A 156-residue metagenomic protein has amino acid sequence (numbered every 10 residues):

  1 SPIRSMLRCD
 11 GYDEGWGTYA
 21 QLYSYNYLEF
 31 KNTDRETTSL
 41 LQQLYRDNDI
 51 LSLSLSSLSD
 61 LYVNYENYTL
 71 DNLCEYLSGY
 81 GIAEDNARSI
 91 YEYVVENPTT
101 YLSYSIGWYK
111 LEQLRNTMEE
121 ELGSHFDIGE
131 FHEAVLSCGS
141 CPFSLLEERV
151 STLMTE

Functional and structural regions predicted by a protein language model:
S1-E156: N-terminal maturation segment of proteins
